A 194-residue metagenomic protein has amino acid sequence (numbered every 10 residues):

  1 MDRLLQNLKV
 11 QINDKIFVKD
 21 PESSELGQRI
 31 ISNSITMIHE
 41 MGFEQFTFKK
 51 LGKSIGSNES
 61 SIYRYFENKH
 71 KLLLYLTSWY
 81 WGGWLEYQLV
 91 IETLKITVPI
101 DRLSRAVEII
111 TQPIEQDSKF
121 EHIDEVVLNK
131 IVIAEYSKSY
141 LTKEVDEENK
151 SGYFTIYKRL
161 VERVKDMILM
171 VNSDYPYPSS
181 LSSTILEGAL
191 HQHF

Functional and structural regions predicted by a protein language model:
M1-S23: N-terminal intrinsically disordered/low-complexity leader segments
F17, E25-T47: Short, amphipathic alpha-helix enriched in basic
S32-T36, L72-L94, R105, I109: Alpha-helical structural segments
E44-K71, Y75: Helix-turn-helix
W81, T111-E115, A189-F194: Short alpha-helix boundary/capping elements
V90-V126: Hydrophobic alpha-helical connector segments
D101, L128-M170: Amphipathic alpha-helical packing segments from all-alpha helical-bundle domains
E148, V161-D166, S173-D174, S182-F194: Amphipathic C-terminal alpha-helical segment
